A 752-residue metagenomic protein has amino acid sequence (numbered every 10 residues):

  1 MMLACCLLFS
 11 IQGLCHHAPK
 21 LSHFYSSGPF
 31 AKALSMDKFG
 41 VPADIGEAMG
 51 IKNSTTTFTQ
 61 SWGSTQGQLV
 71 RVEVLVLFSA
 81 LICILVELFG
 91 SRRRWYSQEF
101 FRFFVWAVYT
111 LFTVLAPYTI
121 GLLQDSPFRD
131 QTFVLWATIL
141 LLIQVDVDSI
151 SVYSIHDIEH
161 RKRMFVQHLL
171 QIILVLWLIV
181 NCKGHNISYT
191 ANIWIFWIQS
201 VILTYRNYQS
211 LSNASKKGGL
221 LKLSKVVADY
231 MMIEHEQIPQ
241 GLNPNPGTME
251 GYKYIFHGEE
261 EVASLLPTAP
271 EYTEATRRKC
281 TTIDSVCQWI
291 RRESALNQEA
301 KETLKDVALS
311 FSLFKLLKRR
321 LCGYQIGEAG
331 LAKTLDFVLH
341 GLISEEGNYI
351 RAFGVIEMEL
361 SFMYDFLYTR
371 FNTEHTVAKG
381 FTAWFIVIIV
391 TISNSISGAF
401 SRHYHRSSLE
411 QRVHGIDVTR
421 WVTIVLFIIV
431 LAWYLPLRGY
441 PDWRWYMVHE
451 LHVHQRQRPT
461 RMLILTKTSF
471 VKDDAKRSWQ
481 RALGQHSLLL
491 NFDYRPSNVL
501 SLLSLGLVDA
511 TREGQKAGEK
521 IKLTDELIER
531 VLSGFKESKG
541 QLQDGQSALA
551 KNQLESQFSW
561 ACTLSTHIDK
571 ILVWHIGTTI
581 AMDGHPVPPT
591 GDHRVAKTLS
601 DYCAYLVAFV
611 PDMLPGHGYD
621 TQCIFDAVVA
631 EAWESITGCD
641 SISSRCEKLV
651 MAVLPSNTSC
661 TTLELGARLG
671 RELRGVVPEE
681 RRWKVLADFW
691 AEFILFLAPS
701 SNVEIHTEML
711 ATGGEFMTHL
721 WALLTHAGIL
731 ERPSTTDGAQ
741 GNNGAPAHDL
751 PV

Functional and structural regions predicted by a protein language model:
M1-M2: Methionine residue identity
C5-C6, C15: Cysteine-centered motifs
C6, Y25-Y153, D157-V752: Extended, charged interaction scaffolds in large complex subunits
Q12, H16-H17, H23-Y25: Low-complexity, intrinsically disordered or signal/transmembrane-proximal segments
